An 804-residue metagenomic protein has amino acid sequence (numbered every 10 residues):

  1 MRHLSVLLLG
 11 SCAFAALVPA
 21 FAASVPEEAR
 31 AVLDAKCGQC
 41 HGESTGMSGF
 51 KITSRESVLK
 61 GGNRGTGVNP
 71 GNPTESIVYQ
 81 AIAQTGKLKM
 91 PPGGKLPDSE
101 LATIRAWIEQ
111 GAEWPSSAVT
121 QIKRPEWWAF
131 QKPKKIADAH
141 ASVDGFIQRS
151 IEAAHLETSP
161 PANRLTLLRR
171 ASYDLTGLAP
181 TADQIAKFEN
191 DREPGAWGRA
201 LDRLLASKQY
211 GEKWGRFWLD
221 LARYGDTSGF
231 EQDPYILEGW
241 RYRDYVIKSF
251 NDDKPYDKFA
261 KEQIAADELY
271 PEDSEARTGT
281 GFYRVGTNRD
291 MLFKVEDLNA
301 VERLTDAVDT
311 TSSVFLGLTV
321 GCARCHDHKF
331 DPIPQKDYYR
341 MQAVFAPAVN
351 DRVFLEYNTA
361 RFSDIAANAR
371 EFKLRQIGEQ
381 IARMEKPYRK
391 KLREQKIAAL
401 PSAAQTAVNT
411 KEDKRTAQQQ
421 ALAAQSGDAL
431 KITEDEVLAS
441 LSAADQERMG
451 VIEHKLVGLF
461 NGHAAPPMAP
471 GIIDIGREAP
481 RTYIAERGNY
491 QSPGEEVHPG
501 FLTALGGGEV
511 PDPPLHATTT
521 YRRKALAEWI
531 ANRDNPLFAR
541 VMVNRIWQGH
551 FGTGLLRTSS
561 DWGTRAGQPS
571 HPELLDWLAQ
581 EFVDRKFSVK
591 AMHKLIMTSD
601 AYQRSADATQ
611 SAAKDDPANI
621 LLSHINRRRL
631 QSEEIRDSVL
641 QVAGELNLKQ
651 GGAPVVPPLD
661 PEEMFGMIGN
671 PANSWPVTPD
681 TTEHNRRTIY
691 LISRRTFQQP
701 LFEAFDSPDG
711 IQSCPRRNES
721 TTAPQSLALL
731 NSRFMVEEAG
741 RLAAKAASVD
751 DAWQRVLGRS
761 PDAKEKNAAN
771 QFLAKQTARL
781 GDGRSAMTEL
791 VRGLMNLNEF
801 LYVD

Functional and structural regions predicted by a protein language model:
M1-L4: Positively charged n-region of N-terminal signal peptides that target proteins for export
V6-P19: Bacterial N-terminal signal peptides
F21-R105, E109, E113-E152, L165 (+8 more regions): Solvent-exposed helix-loop boundary motif
T53-V58, E113, S117-A137, I236-G239 (+10 more regions): Primarily the internal scaffold of c-type cytochrome electron-transfer domains, especially repeated/multiheme c-type
A139-R170, D174-Q209, Y224-E272, D331-P332 (+7 more regions): Primarily short, surface-exposed interaction patches in extracytoplasmic proteins
I692-R695, E703-S713: A structural supersecondary motif
L790: Globin-like tetrapyrrole-binding proteins
